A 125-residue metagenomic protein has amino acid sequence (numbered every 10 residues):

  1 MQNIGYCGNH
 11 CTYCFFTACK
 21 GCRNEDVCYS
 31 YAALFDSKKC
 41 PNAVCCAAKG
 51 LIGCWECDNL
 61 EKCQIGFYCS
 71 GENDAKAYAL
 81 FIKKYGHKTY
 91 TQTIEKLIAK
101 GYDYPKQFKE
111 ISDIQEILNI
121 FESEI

Functional and structural regions predicted by a protein language model:
M1-I125: Cysteine-centered metal-binding/redox modules
